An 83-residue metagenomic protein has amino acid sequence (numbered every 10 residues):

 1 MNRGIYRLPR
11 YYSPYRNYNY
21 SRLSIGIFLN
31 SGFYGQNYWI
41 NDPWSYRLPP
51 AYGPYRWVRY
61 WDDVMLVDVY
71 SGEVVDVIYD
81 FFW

Functional and structural regions predicted by a protein language model:
M1-W83: Low-complexity segments
